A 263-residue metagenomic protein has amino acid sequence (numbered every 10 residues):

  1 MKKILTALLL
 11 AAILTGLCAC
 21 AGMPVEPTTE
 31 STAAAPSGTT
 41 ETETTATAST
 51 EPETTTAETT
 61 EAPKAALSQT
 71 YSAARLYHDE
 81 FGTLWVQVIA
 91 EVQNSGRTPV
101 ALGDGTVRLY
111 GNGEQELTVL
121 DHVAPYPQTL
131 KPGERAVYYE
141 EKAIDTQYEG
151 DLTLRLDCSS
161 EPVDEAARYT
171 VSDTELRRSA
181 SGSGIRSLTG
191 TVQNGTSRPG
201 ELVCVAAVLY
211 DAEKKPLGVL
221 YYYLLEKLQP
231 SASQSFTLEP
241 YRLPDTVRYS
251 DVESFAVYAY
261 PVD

Functional and structural regions predicted by a protein language model:
M1-I4, L8-L9: Positively charged n-region of N-terminal signal peptides that target proteins for export
G16-A19: C-terminal motif of bacterial Sec signal peptides marking the signal peptidase cleavage site
A21-P24: Bacterial signal peptide processing site
T59-W85, D157-I185: Low-complexity, acidic Ser/Thr/Pro/Gly-rich terminal tails and inter-domain linkers that flank the onset of structured
V92-R97, V192-T196: Asparagine-centered strand-capping/turn motif at beta-strand->loop junctions
R97-L102, E114-L117, E149, S197-L202 (+1 more regions): Short acidic/proline- and small/hydrophobic-mixed sequence motifs that coincide with surface turns and coil-to-beta
L117-T146, V219-D245: Intrinsically disordered, low-complexity Pro/Gly/Ser/Thr-rich segments with frequent PxxP/GP/PP motifs and embedded
I144-S183, L243-D263: Terminal connector regions
